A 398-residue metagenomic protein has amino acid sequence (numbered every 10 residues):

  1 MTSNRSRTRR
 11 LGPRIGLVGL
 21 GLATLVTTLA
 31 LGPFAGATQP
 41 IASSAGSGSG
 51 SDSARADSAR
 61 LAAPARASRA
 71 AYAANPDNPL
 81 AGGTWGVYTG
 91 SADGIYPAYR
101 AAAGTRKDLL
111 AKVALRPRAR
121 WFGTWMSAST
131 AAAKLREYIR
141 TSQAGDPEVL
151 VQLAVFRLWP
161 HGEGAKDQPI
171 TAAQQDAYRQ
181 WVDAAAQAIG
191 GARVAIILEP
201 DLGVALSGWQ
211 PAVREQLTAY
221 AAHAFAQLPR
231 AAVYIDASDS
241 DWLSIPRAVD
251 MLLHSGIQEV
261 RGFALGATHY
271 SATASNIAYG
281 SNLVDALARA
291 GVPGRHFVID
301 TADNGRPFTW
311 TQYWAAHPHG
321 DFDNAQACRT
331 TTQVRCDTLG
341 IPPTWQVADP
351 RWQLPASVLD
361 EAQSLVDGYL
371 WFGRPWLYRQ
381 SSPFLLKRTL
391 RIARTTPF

Functional and structural regions predicted by a protein language model:
M1-A42: Secretory targeting and sorting signals
T27-A70: C-terminal region of N-terminal signal peptides and the immediate post-cleavage residues of exported proteins
A71-D77, A81-A114, W242-Q380, K387: Surface-exposed substrate-engagement region within the catalytic domains of secreted or surface-exposed extracellular
D77-A188, G373-P397: N-terminal carbohydrate-binding/catalytic regions of secreted carbohydrate-active enzymes
G86-V87, R120-G123, L150-V155, V194-E199 (+4 more regions): Structural recognition of the beta-strand scaffold that forms the well-ordered cores of secreted hydrolase catalytic
W125-A133, L206, V213, S240-I245 (+1 more regions): Acidic-and-aromatic substrate-binding clefts and catalytic sites of carbohydrate-active enzymes
A144-D146, A184-V194, H223-V233, A286-G294 (+1 more regions): A structural motif corresponding to the C-terminal end of an alpha-helix and its immediate exit/capping segment
Q168-V194, P200-A231, A237-D239, I245-V249: Active-site cleft segment of glycoside hydrolase catalytic domains centered on the general acid/base Glu
